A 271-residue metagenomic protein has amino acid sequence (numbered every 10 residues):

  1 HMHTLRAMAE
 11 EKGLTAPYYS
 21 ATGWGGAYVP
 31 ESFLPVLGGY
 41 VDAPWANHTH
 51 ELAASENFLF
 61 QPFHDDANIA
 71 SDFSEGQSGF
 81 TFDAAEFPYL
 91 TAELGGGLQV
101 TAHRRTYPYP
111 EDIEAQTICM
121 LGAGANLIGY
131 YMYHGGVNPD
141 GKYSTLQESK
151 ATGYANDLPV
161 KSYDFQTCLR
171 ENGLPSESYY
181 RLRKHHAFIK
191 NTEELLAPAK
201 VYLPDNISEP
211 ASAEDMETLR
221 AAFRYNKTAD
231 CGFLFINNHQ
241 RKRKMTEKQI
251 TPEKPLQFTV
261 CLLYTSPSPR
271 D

Functional and structural regions predicted by a protein language model:
M2, A9, G13-T15, W24 (+2 more regions): Carbohydrate-binding surfaces of carbohydrate-active enzymes
M2-M8, G23-L59: Substrate-binding cleft/loops of secretory-pathway carbohydrate-active enzymes
Y18: Conserved nucleotide-sugar donor-interacting segment of glycosyltransferase catalytic cores, predominantly GT-B
V29-F33, L37-V41, I69-E86, H186-I189 (+2 more regions): A short, terminal or domain-edge coil/loop segment
G39-L98: Glycoside hydrolase catalytic-domain groove-lining segments
E111-D112: Charged helix-capping and loop-helix junction motifs
